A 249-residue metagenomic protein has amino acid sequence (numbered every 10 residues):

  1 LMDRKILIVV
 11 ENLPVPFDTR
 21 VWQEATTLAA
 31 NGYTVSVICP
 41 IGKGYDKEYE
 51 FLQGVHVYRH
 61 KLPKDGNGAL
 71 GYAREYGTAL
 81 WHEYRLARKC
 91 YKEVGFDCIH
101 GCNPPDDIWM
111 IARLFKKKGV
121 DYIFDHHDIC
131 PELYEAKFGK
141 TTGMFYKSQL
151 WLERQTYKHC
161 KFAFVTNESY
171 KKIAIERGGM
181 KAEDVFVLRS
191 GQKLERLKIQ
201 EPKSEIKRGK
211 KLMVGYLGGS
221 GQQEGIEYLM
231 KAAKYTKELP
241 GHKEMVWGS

Functional and structural regions predicted by a protein language model:
L1-Y45, Y49-V57, S190, Y228-E238: N-terminal subdomain of nucleotide-sugar transferases
M2-R4, E50-F51, K198-M213, K237-L239: Nucleotide-sugar donor-binding and catalytic loop/hinge architecture of NDP-sugar-dependent glycosyltransferases
L7, F164, E205-K234, M245: Conserved donor-binding/catalytic core segment of Leloir-type glycosyltransferases
E11, L62-A73, V94, Y122-R154 (+4 more regions): Acceptor-binding helix/loop patch of EC 2.4 sugar-transfer enzymes, predominantly nucleotide-sugar-dependent
Y45, A79-E83, F96-G119, I123-E132: An aromatic- and histidine-rich active-site surface loop
D46-G71, K89-Y91: Conserved nucleotide-sugar phosphate-binding/catalytic loop shared by glycosyltransferases and other
Y84-R88, D107-M110, L114-K118, C130 (+1 more regions): Membrane-proximal helix-turn-helix segments that form the acceptor-binding/catalytic region of lipid-linked
S169, S190-G191: Carbohydrate-associated surface elements
